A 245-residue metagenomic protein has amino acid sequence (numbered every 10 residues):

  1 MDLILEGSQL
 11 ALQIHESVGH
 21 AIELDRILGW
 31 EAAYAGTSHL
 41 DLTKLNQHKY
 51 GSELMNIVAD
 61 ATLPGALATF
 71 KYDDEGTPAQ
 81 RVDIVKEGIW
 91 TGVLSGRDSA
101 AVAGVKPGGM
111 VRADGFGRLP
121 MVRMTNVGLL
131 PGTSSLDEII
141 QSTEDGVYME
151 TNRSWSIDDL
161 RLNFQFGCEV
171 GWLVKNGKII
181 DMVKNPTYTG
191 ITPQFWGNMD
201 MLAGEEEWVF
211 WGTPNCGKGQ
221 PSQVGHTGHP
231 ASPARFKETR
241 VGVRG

Functional and structural regions predicted by a protein language model:
M1-G245: N-terminal small-residue-enriched
